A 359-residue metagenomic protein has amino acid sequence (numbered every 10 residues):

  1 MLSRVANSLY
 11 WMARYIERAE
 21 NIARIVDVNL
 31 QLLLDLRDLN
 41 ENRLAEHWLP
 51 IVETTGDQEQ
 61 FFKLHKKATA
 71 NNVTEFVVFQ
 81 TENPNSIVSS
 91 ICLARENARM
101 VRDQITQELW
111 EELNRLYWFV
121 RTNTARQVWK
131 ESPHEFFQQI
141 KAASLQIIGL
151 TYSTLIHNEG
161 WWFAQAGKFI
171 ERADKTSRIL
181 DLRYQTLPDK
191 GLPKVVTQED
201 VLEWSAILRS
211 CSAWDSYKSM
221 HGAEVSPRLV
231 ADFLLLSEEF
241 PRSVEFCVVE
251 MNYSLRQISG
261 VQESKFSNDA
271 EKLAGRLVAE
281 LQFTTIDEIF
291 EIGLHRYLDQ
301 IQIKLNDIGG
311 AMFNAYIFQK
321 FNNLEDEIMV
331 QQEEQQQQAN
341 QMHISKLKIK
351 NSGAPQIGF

Functional and structural regions predicted by a protein language model:
M1-F359: Alpha-helical transmembrane segments and their helix-helix packing motifs
